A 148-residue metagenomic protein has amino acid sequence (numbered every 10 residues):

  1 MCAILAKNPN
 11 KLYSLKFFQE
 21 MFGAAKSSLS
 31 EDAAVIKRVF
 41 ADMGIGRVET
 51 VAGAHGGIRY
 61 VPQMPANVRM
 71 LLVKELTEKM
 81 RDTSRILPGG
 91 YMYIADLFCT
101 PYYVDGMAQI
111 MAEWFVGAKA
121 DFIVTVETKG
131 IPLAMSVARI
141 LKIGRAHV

Functional and structural regions predicted by a protein language model:
M1-H147: PRPP-associated nucleotide enzymes
